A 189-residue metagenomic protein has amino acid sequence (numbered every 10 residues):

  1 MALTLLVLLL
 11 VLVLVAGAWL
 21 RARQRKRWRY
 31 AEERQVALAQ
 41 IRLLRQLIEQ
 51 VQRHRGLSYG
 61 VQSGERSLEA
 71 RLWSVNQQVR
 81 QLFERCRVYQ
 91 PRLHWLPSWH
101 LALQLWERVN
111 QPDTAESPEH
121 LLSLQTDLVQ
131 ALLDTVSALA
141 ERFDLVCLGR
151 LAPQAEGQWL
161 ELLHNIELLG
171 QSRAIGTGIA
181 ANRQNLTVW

Functional and structural regions predicted by a protein language model:
A2-W189: Hydrophobic alpha-helical segments
